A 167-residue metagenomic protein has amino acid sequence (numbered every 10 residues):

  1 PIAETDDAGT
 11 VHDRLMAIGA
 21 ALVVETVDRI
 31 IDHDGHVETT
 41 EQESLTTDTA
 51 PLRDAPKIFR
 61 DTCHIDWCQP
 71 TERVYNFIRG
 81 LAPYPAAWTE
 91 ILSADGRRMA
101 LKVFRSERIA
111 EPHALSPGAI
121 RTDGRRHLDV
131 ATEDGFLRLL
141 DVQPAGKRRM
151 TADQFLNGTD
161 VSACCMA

Functional and structural regions predicted by a protein language model:
P1-I109: Active-site-proximal loop/hinge segments within enzyme catalytic domains
T62-A167: An anion-binding loop in the catalytic cleft
